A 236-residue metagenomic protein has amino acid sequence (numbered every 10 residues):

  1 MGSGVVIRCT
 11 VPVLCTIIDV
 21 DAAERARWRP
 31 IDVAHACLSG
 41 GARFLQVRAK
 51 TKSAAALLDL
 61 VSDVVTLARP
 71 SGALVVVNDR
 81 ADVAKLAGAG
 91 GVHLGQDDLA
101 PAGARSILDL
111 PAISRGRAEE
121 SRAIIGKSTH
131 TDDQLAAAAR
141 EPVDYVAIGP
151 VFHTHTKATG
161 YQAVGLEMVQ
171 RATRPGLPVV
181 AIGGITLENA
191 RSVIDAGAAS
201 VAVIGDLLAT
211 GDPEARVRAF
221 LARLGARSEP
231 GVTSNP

Functional and structural regions predicted by a protein language model:
M1-P101, I107-P111, S121-D144, Y161 (+5 more regions): Conserved N-terminal beta1-alpha1 strand-loop-helix module at the mouth
D98, V151-H153: Short glycine-rich anion-binding loops that position phosphate/pyrophosphate groups of nucleotides and phosphorylated
D144-V151: Non-cysteine beta-strand/loop elements that form the S-adenosyl-L-methionine
T156-A158: Glycine/threonine-rich flexible loop motifs
V201-A202: Acidic, Mg2+-coordinating phosphoryl-transfer loop and its flanking beta/alpha structural elements, shared across
